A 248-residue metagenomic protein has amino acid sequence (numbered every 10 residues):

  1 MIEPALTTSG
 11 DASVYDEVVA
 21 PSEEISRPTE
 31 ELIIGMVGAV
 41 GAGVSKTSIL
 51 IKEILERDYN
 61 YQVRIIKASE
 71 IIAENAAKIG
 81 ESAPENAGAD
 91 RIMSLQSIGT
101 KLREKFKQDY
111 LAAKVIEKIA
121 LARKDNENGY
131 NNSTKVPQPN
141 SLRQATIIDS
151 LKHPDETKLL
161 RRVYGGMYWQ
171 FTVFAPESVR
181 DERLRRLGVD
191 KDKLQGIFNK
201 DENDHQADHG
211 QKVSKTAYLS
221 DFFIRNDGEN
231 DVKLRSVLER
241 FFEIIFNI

Functional and structural regions predicted by a protein language model:
M1-G35, N60, F242: Extreme N-terminal, non-catalytic leader segments that precede Walker-type/kinase nucleotide-binding cores
I2-D16, R57-T146, L151-K152: ATP-dependent small-molecule kinase phosphotransfer cores that center on conserved nucleotide phosphate-binding segments
V18-P28, S133-N140, S214, I245-I248: Short boundary motifs at domain starts and secondary-structure transition points
M36-I51: Glycine-rich phosphate-binding P-loop
I49, E53, R57, R162: Short, well-ordered alpha-helices that flank and scaffold nucleotide-derived cofactor binding pockets
V63, Y164-W169, L219-D221: Short glycine-/polar-rich loops that comprise or flank the Walker A/P-loop and associated switch/sensor motifs
D149-L187: ATP-dependent NMP and nucleoside kinases share a basic, alpha-helical "lid"
R185-N247: Small-molecule kinase domains that catalyze NTP-dependent phosphoryl transfer to phosphate-bearing small molecules
